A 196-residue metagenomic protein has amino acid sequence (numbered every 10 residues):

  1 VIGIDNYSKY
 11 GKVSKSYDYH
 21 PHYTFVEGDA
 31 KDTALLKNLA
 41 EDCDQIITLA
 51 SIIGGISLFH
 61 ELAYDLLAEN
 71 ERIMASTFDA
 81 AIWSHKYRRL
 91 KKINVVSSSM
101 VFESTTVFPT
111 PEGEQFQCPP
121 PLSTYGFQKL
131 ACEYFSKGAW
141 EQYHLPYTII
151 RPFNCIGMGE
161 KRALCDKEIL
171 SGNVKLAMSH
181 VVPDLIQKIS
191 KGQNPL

Functional and structural regions predicted by a protein language model:
V1-E168, K191-Q193: N-terminal Rossmann-like NAD(P)+-binding domain of SDR-like oxidoreductases, especially those catalyzing
M158-L164, S171-P183: Substrate-binding strand-loop-helix patch in Rossmann-like NAD(P)-dependent oxidoreductase/epimerase domains
L185-P195: Mid/C-terminal beta-alpha module of Rossmann-like enzyme folds, strongest in SDR-family dehydrogenases/epimerases
